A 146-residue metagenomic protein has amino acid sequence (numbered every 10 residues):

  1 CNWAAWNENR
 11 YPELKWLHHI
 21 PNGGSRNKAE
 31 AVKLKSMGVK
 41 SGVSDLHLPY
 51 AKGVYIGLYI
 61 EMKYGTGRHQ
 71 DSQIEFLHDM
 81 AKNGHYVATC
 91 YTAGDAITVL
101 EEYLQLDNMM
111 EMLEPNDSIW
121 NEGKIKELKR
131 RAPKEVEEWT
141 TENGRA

Functional and structural regions predicted by a protein language model:
C1-A146: Catalytic phosphate/metal-binding cores of nucleic-acid and nucleotide-processing enzymes, i.e., regions that mediate
